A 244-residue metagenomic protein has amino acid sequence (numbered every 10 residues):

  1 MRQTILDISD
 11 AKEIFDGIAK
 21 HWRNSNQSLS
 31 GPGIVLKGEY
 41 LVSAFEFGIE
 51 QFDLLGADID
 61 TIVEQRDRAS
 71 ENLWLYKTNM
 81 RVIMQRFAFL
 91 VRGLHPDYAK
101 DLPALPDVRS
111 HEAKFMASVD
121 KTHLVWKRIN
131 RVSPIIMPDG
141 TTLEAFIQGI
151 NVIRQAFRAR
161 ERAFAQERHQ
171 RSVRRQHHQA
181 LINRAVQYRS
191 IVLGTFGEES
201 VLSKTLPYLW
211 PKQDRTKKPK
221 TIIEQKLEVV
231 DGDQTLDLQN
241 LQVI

Functional and structural regions predicted by a protein language model:
M1-I244: Basic/polar low-complexity intrinsically disordered segments
